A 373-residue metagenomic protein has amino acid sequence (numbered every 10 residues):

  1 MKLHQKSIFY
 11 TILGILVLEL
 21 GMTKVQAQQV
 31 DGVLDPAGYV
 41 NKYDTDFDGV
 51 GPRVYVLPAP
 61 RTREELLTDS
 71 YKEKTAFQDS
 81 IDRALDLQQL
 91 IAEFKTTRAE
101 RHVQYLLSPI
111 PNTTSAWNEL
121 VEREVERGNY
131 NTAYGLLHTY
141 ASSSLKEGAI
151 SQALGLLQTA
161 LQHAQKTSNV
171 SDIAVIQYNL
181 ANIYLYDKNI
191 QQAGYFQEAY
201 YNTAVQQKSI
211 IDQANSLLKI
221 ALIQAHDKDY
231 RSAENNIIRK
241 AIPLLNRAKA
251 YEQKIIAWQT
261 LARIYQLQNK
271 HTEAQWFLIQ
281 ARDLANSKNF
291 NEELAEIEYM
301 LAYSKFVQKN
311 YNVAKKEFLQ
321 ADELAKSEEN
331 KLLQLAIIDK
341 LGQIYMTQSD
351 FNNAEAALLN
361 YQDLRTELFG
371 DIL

Functional and structural regions predicted by a protein language model:
M22-G135: N-terminal leader/linker segments that initiate helical-solenoid repeat arrays
T113, A153, A193, A233-E234 (+3 more regions): Single-residue signature of alpha-solenoid repeat helices
N118-R123, Q158-H163, S168, E198-Q206 (+4 more regions): Amphipathic alpha-helical segments of tetratricopeptide repeats
G135, V175, N215-S216, K254-I256 (+3 more regions): Residue register of alpha-helical TPR repeats
